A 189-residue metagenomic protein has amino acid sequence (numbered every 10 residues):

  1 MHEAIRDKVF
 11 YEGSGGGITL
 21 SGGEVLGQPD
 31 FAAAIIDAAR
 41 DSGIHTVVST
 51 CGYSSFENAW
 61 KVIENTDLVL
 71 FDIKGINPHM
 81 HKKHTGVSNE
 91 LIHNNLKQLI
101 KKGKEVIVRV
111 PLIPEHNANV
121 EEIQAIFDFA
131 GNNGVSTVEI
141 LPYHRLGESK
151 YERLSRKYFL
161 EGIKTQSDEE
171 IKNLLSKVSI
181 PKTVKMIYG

Functional and structural regions predicted by a protein language model:
I5-L141, L146: Conserved AdoMet/S-adenosylmethionine-binding subsite of the radical SAM
I113-G189: Radical SAM enzyme [4Fe-4S]-AdoMet core and its adjacent flexible, acidic and glycine-rich loops/tails across
